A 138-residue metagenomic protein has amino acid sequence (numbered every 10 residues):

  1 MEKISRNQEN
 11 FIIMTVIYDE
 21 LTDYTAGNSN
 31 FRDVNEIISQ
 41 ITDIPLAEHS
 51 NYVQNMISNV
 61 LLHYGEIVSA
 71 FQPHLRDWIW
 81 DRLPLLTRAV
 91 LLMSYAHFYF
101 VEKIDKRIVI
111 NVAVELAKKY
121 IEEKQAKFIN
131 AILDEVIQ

Functional and structural regions predicted by a protein language model:
M1-K119, K124-A126, N130-Q138: N-terminal interaction/assembly modules
